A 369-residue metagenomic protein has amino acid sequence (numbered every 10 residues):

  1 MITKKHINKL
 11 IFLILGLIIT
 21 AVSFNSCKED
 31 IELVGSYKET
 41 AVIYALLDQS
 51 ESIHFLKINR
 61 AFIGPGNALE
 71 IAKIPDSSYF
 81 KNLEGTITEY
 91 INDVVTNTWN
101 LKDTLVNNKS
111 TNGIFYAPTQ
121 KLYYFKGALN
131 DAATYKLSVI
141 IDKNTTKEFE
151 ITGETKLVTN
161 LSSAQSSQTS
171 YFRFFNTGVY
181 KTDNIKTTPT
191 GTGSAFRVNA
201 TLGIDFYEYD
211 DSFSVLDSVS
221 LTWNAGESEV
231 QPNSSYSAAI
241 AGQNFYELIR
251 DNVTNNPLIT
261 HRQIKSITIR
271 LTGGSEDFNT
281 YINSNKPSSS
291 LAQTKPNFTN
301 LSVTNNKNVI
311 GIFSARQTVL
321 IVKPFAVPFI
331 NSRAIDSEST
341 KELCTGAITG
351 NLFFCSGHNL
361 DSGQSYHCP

Functional and structural regions predicted by a protein language model:
I2-I14: Bacterial N-terminal signal peptides that target proteins for export
V22-S26: C-terminal motif of bacterial Sec signal peptides marking the signal peptidase cleavage site
K28-P369: A sequence/structural signal for flexible, mid-protein segments enriched in small/helix-disrupting residues
